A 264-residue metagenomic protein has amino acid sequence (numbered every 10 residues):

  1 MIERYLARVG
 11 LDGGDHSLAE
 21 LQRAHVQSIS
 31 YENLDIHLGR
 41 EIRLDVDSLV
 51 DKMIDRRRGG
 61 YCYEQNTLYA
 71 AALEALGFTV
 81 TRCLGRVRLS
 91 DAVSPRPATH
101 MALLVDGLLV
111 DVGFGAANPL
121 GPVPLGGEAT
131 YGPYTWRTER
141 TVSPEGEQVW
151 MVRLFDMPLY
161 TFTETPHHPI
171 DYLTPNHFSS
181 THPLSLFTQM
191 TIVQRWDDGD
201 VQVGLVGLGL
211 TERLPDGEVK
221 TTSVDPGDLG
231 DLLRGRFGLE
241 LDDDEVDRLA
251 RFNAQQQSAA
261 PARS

Functional and structural regions predicted by a protein language model:
M1-D15, A19, A75-L76, S143-S264: N-terminal accessory/pre-domain segments preceding catalytic cores
M1-R57: Secondary-structure boundary elements
S28-L38, V46, D51-R56, L125-G127 (+6 more regions): Generic structural "secondary-structure junction" signal
H37, A116, G199: Short loop/turn segments at secondary-structure transitions that flank enzyme active sites
V46, V93-R96, A254: Short secondary-structure transition/capping segments
T67, A71-T138: Hydrophobic/aromatic-rich core segments of domains that either
